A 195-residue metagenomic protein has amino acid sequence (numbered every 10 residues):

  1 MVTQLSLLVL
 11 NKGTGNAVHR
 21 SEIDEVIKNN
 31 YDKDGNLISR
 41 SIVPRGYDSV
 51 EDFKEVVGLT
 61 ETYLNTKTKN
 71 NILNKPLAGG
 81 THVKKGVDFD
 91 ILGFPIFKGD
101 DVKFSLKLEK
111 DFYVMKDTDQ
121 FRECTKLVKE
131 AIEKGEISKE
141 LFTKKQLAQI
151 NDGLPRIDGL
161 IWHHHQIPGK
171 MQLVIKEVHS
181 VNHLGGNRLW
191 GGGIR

Functional and structural regions predicted by a protein language model:
M1-T3: Extended, hydrophobic alpha-helical membrane-active domains that insert into or remodel lipid bilayers
L7-I161, Q166-R195: Nuclease and nuclease-like effector domains acting on nucleic acids or nucleotide cofactors
